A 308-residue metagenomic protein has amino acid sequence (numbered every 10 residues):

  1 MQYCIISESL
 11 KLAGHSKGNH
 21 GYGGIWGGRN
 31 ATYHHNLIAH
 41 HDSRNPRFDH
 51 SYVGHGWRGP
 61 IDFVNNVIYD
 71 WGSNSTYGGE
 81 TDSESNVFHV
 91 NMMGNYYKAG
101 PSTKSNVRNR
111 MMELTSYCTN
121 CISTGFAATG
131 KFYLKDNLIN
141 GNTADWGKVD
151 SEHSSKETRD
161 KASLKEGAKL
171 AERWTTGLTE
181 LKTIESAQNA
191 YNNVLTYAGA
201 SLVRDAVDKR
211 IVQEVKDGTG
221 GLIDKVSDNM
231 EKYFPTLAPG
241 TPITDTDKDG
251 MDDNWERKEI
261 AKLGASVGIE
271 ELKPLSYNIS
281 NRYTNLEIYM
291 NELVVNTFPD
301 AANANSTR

Functional and structural regions predicted by a protein language model:
M1-S16, Y22-F48, H55-S73, H89-P101 (+1 more regions): Right-handed parallel beta-helix
Y3, H34-H35, V212, D252 (+1 more regions): Non-transmembrane alpha-helical segments in soluble domains of secreted/periplasmic/extracellular proteins
A13-K17, Y22-G27, R44-H55, N74-E84 (+2 more regions): Glycine-rich beta-solenoid repeat tracts in large extracellular/virion proteins
H50, G78-E80, G94, A99 (+1 more regions): Active-site proximal loops enriched in glycine and acidic residues that flank catalytic Cys/His/Asp and coordinate
Y97, P101, N106-G240: Long, ordered, amphipathic alpha-helical scaffolds
D228-R308: Extracellular calcium-associated, cysteine-rich motifs in secreted modular proteins
